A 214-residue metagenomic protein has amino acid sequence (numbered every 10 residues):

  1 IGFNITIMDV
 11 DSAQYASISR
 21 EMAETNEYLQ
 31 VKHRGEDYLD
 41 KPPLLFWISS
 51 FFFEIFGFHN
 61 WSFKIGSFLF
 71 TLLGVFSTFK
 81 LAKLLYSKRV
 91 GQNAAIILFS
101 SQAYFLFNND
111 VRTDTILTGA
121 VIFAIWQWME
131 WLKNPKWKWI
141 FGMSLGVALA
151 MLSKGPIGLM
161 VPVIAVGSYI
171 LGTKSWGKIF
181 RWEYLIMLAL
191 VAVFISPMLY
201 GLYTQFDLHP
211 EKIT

Functional and structural regions predicted by a protein language model:
Q14-D37, L44, F51: Extracytosolic helix-loop segments that constitute the early lumenal/periplasmic catalytic or substrate-binding loops
S17, W131, G158-T214: Transmembrane-lumen/periplasm boundary regions of multi-pass, lipid-linked membrane glycan transferases
L44, I48-G66: Juxtamembrane segments of multi-pass membrane glycosylation machinery that transfer sugars from lipid-linked donors
I65-L85: Transmembrane-helix motifs of polytopic, lipid-linked glycan transferases
T78-S100: Transmembrane-helix signature of polytopic, membrane-embedded enzymes that assemble or transfer cell-envelope glycans
A103-L117: Short acidic/glycine- and proline-prone juxtamembrane loop motifs at membrane-interface regions of multi-pass membrane
L106, W139-K154: Membrane-interface alpha helices of multi-pass inner-membrane proteins
A124-I140: Membrane-interface transmembrane helices that cradle and orient dolichyl/undecaprenyl
